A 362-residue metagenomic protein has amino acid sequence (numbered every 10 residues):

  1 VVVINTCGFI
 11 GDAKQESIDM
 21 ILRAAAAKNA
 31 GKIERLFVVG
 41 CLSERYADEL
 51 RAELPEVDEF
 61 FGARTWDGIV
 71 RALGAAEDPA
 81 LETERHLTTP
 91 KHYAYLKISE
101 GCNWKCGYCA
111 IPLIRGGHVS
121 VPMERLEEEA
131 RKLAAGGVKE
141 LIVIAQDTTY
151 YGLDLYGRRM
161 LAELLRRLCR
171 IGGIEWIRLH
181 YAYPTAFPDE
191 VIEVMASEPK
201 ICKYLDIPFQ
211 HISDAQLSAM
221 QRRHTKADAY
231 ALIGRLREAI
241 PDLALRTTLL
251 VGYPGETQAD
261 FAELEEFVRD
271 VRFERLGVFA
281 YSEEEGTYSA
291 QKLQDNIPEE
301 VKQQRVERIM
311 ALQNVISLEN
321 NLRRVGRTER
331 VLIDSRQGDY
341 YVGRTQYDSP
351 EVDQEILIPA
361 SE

Functional and structural regions predicted by a protein language model:
V1-Y151, E190, I201, L205 (+7 more regions): Proteins enriched for Cys/Gly/acidic motifs involved in redox and nucleic-acid/cofactor modification
E34-G40, R45, L50, A135-Q258: Conserved SAM/AdoMet-binding glycine-rich loop
L87, E193-S197, F209, N321-R323 (+2 more regions): Replace "in large, NTP-powered and nucleic-acid-processing enzymes" with "in large, NTP-powered factors and other
N103, I212, R336-G338: Short strand-connecting beta-turns/loops that link adjacent beta-strands
C106, L126, V143, L179 (+6 more regions): Conserved, mostly hydrophobic/aromatic
L217-M220, Y288-K292: Short acidic, glycine/proline-rich loop/turn micro-motifs
E256, V271-F273: Contiguous mid-protein beta-loop-alpha structural module that forms a pocket-lining wall or clamp of enzyme active
Q291-E362: Terminal RNA-binding accessory module
